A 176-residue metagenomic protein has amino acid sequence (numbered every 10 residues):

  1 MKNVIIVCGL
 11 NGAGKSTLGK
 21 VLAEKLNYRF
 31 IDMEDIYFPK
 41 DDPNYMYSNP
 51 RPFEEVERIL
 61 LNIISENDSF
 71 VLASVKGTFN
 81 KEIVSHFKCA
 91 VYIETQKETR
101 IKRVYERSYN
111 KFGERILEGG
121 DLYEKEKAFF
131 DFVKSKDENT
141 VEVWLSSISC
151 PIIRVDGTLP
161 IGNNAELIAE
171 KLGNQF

Functional and structural regions predicted by a protein language model:
K2-V4, D68: Pre-Walker A (Motif I) flank of P-loop NTPase domains
V7: Hydrophobic anchor at the beta1->P-loop junction of P-loop NTPases
L10: P-loop (Walker A) phosphate-binding loop of NTP-binding proteins
A13: ATP-binding Walker
S16: Walker A/P-loop
K20, E24-N62: Conserved substrate/cofactor phosphate-moiety recognition/catalytic segment in nucleotide-dependent phosphotransferases
H86-R107: Conserved phosphate-donor/acceptor-positioning beta-strand/loop module used by diverse small-molecule
G113-N164: Small-molecule kinase domains that catalyze NTP-dependent phosphoryl transfer to phosphate-bearing small molecules
